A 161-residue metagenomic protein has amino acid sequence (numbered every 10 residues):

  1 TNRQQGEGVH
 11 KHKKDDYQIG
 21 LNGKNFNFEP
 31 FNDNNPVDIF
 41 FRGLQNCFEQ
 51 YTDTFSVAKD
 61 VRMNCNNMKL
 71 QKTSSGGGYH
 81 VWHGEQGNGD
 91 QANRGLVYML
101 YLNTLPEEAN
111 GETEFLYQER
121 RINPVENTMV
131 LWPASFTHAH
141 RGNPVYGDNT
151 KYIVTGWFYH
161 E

Functional and structural regions predicted by a protein language model:
T1-R62: Non-heme Fe(II)/2-oxoglutarate
A58-D60, G89, N143-V145: Beta-strand elements of modular eukaryotic interaction domains
R62, G78, A92-R94, T150: Residue-level preference for beta-strand/loop junctions
M63-G77: A short glycine-rich, His/Asp/Glu-containing loop-to-beta-strand
N66, W82, L96-Y98, V154: Hydrophobic residues positioned within well-ordered beta-strands of beta-sheet architectures
L70-T73, N88-E108, F158: Short, conserved beta-strand element in jelly-roll/cupin
Y79-G87: Histidine-centered catalytic micro-motifs
R94, E108-E161: Catalytic core of Fe(II)/2-oxoglutarate
